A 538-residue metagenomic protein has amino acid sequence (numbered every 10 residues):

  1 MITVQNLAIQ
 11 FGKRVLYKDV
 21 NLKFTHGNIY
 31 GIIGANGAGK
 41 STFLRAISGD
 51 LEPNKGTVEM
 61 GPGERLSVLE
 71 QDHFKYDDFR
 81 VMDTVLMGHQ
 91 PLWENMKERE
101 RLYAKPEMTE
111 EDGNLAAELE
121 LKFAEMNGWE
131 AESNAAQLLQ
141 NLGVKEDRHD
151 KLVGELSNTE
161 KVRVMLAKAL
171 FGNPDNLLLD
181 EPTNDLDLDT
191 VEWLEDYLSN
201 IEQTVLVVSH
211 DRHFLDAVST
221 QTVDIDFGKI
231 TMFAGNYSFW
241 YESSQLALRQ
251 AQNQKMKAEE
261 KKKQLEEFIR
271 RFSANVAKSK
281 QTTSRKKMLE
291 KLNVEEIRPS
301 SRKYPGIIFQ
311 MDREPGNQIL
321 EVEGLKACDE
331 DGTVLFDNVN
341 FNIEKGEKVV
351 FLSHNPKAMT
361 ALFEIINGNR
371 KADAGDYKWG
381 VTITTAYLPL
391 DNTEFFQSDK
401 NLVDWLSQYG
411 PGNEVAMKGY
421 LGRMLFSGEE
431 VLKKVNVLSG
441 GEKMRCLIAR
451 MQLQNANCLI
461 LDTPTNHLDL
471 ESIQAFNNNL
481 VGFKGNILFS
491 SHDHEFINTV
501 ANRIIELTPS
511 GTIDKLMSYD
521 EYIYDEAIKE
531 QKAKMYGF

Functional and structural regions predicted by a protein language model:
M1-N253, D312-F538: ABC ATP-binding cassette signature C-motif
Y103, Y241, R270-S273, A277 (+1 more regions): A structural signal for long alpha-helical coiled-coils and helix-turn connectors that form the cytosolic signaling
G113, L186, T283-V294: Extended non-transmembrane interhelical loops and adjacent amphipathic helices of multipass membrane proteins
A136-L142, E267-R271, K287-L292: Short amphipathic coiled-coil heptad-repeat segments
A251-R271, K278-K287, K303, Y524-F538: ABC ATPase nucleotide-binding domains
A277-Q281, K291-S301, K378: Proline-centered turn/helix-capping motifs that create local helix->coil transitions or kinks
I297-E321: Amphipathic heptad-repeat alpha-helical coiled-coil/stalk segments that mediate oligomerization, filament/stalk
